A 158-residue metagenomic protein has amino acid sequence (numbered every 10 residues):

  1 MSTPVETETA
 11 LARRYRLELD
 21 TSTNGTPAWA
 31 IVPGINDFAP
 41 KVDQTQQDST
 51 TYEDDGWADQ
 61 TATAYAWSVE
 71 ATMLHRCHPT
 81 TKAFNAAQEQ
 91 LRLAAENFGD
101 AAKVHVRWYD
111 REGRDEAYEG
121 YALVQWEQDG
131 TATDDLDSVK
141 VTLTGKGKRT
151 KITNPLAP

Functional and structural regions predicted by a protein language model:
S2-E18, Q46-S49, T81-R92, T144-A157: Short N-terminal helix-initiation segments at or just after the protein's N-terminus
S2-H78, L123-D137: Solvent-exposed edge beta-strands and adjacent loop segments that serve as assembly or binding interfaces
P33, F38, R107-K151: Short beta-strand and beta-hairpin "edge-sheet" elements
D55-E119, K148-P158: Extracellular/virion structural assembly segments
